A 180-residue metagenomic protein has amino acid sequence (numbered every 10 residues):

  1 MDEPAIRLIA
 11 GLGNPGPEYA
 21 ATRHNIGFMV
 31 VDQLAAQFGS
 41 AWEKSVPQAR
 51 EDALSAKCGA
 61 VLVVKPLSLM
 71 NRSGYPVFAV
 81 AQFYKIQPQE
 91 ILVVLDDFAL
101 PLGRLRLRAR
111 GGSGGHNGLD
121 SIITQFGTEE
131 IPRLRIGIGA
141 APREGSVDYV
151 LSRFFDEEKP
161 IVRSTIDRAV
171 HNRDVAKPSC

Functional and structural regions predicted by a protein language model:
M1-R110, D120-L134, P142-G145, P160-C180: Nucleotide and nucleotide-moiety/phosphate-recognizing core
R106-G112, V150-F155: Short glycine-enriched, charge-decorated loop/helix-capping segments at active-site entrances that position
G115-G118: Hydrophobic alpha-helical segments within soluble ligand-binding/sensing domains
I138: Gly/charged, well-structured mid-domain segments that form the phosphate/adenylate-handling core of ATP-dependent
A141-D148, S152-R153: The feature captures the short pre-catalytic strand/loop hairpin that immediately precedes and shapes the active-site
